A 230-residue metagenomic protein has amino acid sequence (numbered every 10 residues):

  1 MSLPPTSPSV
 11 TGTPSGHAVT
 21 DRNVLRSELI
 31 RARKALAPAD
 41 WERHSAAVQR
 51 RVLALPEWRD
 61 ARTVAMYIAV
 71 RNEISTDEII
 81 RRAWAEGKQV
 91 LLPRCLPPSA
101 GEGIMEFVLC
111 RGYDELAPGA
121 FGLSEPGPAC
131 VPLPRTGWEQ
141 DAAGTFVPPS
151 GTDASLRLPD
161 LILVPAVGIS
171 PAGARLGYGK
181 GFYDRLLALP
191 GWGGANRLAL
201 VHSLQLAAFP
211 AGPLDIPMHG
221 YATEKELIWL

Functional and structural regions predicted by a protein language model:
S2-R157: N-terminal active-site beta-alpha-beta segment that forms phosphate/nucleotide-binding and substrate-recognition loops
L29, L158-R197: Active-site beta-strand/loop microenvironment that shapes enzyme catalytic pockets
R62, D160, H219: Conserved acidic residues
M66, V164-P165, T223: Redox-cofactor binding/interface segments in oxidoreductases and associated redox assembly factors
T76-R81, Y183-A188, M218: Short amphipathic alpha-helical segments and helix-helix/interface helices
R82-A85, R157, P190-G194, P213-I216: Short, conserved loop/helix-junction motifs that constitute active-site signature segments in enzyme catalytic cores
P97, Y113, P128-A129, V167-A174 (+3 more regions): Short acidic/polar capping segments at secondary-structure boundaries
N196-L230: C-terminal functional extensions of proteins
